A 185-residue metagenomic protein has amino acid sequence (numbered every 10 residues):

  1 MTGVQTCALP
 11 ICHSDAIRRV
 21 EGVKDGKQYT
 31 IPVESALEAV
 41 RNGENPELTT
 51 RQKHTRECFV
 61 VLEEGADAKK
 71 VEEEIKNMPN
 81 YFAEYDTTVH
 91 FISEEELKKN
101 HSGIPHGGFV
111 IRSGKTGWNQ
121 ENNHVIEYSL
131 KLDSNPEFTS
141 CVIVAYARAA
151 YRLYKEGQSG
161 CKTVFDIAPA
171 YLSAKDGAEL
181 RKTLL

Functional and structural regions predicted by a protein language model:
T2-G3, C7-L9: Short, small-residue-biased leader/transition segments that mark boundaries at the very start of proteins
C7, A39-V40, S93, L97 (+1 more regions): Charge-rich, low-complexity amphipathic helices in intrinsically disordered tails/linkers adjacent to domains
P10-A147: C-terminal substrate-binding/catalytic lobe of Rossmann-fold NAD(P)-dependent oxidoreductases
Q120-L185: NAD(P)-dependent Rossmann-like dehydrogenase/reductase catalytic/cofactor-binding core
